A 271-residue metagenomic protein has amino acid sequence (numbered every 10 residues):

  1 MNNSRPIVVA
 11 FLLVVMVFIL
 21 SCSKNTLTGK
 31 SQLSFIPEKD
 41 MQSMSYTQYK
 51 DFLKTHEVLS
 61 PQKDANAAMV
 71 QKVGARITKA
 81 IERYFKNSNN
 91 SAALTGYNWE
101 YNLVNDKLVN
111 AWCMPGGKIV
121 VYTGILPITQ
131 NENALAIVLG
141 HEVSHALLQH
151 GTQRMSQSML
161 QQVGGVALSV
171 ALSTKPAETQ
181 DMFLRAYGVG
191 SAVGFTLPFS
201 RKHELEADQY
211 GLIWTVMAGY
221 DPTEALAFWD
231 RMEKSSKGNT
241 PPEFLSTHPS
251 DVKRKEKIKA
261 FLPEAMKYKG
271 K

Functional and structural regions predicted by a protein language model:
M1-F11: Bacterial N-terminal signal peptides that target proteins for export
N2, I19-S21: Intrinsically disordered, low-complexity segments
I7-V9, C22-K271: A Zn2+-metalloprotease active-site environment signal
A10-I19: Bacterial N-terminal signal peptides
